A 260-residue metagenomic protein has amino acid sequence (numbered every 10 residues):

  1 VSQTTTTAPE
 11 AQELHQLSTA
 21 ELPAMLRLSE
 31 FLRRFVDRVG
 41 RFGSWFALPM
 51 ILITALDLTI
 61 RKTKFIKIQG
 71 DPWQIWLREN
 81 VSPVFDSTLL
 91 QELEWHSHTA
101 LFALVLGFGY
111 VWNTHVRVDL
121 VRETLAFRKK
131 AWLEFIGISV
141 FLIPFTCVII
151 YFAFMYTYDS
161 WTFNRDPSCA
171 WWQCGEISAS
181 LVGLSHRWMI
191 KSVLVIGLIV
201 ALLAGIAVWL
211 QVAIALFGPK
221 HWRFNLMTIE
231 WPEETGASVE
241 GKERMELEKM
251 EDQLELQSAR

Functional and structural regions predicted by a protein language model:
S2-R260: Alpha-helical transmembrane segments and membrane-interface helix-loop junctions in multi-pass membrane proteins
